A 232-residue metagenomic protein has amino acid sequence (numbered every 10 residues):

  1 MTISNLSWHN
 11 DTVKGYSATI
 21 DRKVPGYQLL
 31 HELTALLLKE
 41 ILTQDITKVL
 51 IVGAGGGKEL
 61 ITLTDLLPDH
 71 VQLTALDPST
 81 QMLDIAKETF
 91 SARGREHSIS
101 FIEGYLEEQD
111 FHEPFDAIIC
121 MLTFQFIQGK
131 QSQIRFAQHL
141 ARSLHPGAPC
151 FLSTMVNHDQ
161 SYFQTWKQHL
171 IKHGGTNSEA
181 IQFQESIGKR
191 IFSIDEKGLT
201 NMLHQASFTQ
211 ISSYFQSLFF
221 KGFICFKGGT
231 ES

Functional and structural regions predicted by a protein language model:
M1-S17: N-terminal, positively charged/glycine-rich alpha-helical extensions of SAM-dependent methyltransferases
G26-D45: Conserved alpha-helix/loop element of class I SAM-dependent methyltransferases that forms part of the SAM/SAH-binding
K48-V52, G56-E108: Class I SAM-dependent methyltransferase SAM/SAH-binding core
I119: A conserved beta-strand element that flanks and buttresses the S-adenosyl-L-methionine
I134-P146: A short glycine-rich, Lys/Arg-flanked "PGG" loop and its adjoining helix->strand segment in the class I
G147-M155: Conserved beta-strand signature within the Rossmann-like core of class I S-adenosyl-L-methionine
M155-Q205: C-terminal alpha-helical "lid/dimerization" subdomain adjacent to the S-adenosyl-L-methionine
T200, A206-S232: Core SAM-dependent methyltransferase catalytic element
